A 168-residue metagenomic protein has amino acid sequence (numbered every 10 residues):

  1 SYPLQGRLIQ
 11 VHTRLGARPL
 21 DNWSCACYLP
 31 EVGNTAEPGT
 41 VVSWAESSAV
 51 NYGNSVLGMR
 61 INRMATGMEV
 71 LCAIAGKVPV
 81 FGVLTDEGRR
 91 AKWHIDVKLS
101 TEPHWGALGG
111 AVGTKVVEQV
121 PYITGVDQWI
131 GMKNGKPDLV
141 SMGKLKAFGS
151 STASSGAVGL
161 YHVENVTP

Functional and structural regions predicted by a protein language model:
S1, C25-P30, T101, D127-I130: Gly/Ser/Thr-rich loops at beta-strand to alpha-helix junctions that form or flank small-molecule/cofactor-binding
S1-C27: Glycine-rich, N-terminal phosphate-binding loop and its surrounding beta-alpha-beta segment
V11-R18, E46-P168: Intrinsically disordered, low-complexity segments enriched in small residues
G33-V42: Glycine-centered loop/turn motifs
